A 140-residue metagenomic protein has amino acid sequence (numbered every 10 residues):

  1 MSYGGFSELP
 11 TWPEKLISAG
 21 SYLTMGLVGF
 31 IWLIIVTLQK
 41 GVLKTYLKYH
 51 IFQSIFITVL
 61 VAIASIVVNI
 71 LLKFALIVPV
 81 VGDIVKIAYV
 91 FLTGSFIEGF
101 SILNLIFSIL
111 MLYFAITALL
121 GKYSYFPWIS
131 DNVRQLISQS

Functional and structural regions predicted by a protein language model:
M1-F56, I116-S140: Membrane-interface extramembranous regions at the lipid-water interface
K15-L33, Q53-A115: Hydrophobic alpha-helical transmembrane segments in multi-pass membrane proteins
